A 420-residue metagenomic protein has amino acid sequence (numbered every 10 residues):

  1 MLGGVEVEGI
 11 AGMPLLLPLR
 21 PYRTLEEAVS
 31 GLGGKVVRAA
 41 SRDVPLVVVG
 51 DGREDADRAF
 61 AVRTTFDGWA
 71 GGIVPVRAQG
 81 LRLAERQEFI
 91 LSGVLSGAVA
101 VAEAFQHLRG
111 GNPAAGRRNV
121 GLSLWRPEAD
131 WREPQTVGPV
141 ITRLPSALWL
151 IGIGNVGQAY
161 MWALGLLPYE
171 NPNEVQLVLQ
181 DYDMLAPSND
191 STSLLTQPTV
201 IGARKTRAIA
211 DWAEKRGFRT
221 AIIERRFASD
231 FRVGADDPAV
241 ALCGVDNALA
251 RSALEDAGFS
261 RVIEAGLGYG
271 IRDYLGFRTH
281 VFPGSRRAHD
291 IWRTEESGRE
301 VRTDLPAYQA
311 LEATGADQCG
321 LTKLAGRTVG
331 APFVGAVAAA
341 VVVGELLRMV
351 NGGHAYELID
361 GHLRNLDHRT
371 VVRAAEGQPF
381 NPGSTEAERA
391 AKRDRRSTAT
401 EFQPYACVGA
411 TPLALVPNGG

Functional and structural regions predicted by a protein language model:
M1-W162, L166-E174, V233-G420: Glycine-rich phosphate/adenylate-binding loop
L2-K35, E174-F218: Glycine-rich phosphate-binding loop and adjoining beta1-alpha1-beta2 segment of Rossmann-like nucleotide-binding folds
T220-I222: Hydrophobic/aromatic anchor residues within beta-strands of the central parallel beta-sheet of Rossmann-like
E224-F231: Conserved SAM/SAH-binding loop
